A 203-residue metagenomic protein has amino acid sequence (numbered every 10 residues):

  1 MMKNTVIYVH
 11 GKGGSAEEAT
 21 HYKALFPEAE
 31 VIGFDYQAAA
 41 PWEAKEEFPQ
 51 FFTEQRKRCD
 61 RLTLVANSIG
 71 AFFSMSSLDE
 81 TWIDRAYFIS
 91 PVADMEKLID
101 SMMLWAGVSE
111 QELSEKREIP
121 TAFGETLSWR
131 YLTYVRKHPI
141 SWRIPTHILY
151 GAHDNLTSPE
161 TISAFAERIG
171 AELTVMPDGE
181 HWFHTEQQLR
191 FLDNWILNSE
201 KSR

Functional and structural regions predicted by a protein language model:
M2-A39: Short, surface-exposed "cap/lid" segments of acyl-processing enzymes
K3-N4, C59-L62, D84, I144-P145: Short coil/turn segments at beta-strand junctions that form active-site/ligand-binding loops
I7-K12, V65, I89, L149: Short hydrophobic segments within beta-strands
E18, A38-K57: Alpha/beta-hydrolase active-site loop
F34-W42, D178-H181: Short beta->alpha junction loops
V65-S74: Gly/Ala-rich beta-loop-alpha elbow adjacent to hydrolase catalytic centers
S77-L78: Aromatic pocket-lining residues of Rossmann-like dinucleotide-binding sites
W82-A164, R168-V175, G179-R203: The alpha/beta-hydrolase serine catalytic core
